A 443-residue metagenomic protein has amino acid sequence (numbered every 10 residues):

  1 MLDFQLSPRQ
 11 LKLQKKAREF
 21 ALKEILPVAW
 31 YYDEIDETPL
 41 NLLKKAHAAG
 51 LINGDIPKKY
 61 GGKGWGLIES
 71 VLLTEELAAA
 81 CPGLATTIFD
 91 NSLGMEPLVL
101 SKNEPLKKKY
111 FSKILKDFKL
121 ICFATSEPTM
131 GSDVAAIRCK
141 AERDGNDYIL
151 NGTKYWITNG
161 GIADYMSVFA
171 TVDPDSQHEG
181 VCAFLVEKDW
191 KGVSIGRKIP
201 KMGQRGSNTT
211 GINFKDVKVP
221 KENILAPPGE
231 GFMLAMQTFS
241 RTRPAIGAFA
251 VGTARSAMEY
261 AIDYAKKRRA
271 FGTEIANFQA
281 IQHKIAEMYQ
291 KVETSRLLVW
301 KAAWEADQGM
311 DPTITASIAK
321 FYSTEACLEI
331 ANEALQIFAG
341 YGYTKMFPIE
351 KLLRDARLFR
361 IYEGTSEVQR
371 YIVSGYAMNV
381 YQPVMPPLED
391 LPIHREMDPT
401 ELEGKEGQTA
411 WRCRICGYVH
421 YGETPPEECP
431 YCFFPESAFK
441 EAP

Functional and structural regions predicted by a protein language model:
M1-A80, L84, F89-N91, S101-L106 (+7 more regions): Alpha-helical interface subdomain recognition
D117-T125: A short, Trp-centered hydrophobic/proline-enriched beta-strand micro-motif
A136-R138, K191-P220: Flexible, small-/acidic-enriched active-site or ligand-binding loops
D147, N151-I195: A short core secondary-structure module
A410, P426: Residues immediately within or flanking Cys/His clusters that coordinate Zn2+ in small zinc-binding modules
R414-I415, C429-Y431: Short, cysteine/histidine-rich loop/knuckle motifs that typically chelate Zn2+
G417-V419, F433-E436: Cys/His-coordinated zinc-binding microdomains
A438-P443: Short metal-binding segments enriched for Cys and/or His
